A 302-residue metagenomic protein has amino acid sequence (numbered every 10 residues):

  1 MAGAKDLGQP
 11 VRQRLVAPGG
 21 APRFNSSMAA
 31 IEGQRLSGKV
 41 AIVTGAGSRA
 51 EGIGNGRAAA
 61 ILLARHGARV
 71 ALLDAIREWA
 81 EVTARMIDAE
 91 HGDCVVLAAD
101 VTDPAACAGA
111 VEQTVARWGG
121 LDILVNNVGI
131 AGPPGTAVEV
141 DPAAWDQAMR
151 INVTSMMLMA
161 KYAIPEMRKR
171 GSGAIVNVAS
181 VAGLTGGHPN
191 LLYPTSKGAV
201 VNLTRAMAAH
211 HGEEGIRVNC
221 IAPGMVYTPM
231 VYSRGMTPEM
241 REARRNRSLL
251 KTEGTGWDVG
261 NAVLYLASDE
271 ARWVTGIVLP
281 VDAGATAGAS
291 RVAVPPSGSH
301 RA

Functional and structural regions predicted by a protein language model:
S27-G33, P134, T185, L264 (+1 more regions): Short C-terminal tail/terminal secondary-structure segment of NAD(P)H-dependent dehydrogenase/reductase domains
G33-A71: Canonical Rossmann dinucleotide-binding motif of NAD(H)/NADP(H)-dependent dehydrogenases/reductases, specifically
G135-A137, D141-D146, R244: Substrate-binding pocket helix/loop in short-chain dehydrogenase/reductase
A160, S196, T204: Active-site helix of classical SDR
P165, A209-E213, R272: Alpha-helical segment proximal to the catalytic Tyr-Lys
S180: Residue(s) in the substrate-gating loop at a strand-loop-helix junction that position the organic substrate next
C220, E239-E270, V274, A283 (+1 more regions): C-terminal helical subdomain
